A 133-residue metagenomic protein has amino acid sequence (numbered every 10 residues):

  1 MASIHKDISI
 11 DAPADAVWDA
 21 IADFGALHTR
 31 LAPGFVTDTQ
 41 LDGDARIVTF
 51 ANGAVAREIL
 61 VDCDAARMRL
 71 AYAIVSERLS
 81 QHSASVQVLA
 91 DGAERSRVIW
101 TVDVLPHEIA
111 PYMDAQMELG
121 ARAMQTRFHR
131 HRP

Functional and structural regions predicted by a protein language model:
M1, A51-G53, L79: Glycine-centered tight beta-turn/hairpin loop motif at sheet-sheet or coil-to-beta transitions
M1-D38: Hydrophobic ligand-binding cavity/cleft-lining segments
I8, A56-D62, S83-A90: Hydrophobic/aromatic beta-strand elements that line small-molecule binding cavities or substrate pockets in beta-rich
V17-I21, L27-H28, R46, L60 (+3 more regions): Hydrophobic pocket/interface hotspot
T37-Q40, L60-C63: Short, exposed beta-strand/loop patches in secreted or surface proteins that constitute
A45-A51, L70-E77, V102: Short beta-strand segments that buttress and anchor functional surface loops
D64-M68, A93: Short, conserved beta-turn/loop elements at beta-strand boundaries and strand-helix junctions
I74-T126, P133: Beta-strand/loop substructures that line and gate deep hydrophobic ligand-binding cavities in soluble
